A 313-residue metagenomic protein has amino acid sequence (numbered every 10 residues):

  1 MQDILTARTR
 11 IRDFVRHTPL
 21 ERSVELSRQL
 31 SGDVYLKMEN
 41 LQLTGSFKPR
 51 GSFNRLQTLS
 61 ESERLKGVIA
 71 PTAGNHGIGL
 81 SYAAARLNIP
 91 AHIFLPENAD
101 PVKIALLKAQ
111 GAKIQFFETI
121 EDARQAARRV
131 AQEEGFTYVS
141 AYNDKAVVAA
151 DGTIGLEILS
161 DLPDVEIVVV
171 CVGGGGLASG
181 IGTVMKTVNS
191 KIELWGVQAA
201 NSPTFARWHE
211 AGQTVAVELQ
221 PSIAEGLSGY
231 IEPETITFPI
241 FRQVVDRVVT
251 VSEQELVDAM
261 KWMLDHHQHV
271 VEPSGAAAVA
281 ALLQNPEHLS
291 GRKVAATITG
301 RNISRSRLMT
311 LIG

Functional and structural regions predicted by a protein language model:
M1-G313: PLP-dependent amino-acid enzyme catalytic core
